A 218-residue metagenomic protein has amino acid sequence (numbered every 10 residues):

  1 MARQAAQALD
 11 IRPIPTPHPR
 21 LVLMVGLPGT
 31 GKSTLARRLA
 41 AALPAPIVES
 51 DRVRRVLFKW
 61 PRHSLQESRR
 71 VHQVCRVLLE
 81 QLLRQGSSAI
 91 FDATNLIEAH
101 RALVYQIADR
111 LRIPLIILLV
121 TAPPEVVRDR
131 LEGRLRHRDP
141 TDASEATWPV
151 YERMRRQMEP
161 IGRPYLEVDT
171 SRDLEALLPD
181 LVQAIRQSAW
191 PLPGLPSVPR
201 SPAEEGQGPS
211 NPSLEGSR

Functional and structural regions predicted by a protein language model:
M1-D10: N-terminal pre-Walker A segment at the start of P-loop NTPase domains
M24: Hydrophobic anchor at the beta1->P-loop junction of P-loop NTPases
P28: The conserved Walker
G31: Conserved glycine(s) of the Walker
T34-S87: Conserved substrate/cofactor phosphate-moiety recognition/catalytic segment in nucleotide-dependent phosphotransferases
P61, R110-P160: A glycine- and Lys/Arg-enriched "phosphate-lid" helix/loop adjacent to the NTP-binding pocket of small-molecule kinases
E67-L115: Glycine-rich phosphate-binding loop used to anchor ATP phosphates in small-molecule kinases, encompassing both
H137-D180, S188-L214: Small-molecule kinase domains that catalyze NTP-dependent phosphoryl transfer to phosphate-bearing small molecules
